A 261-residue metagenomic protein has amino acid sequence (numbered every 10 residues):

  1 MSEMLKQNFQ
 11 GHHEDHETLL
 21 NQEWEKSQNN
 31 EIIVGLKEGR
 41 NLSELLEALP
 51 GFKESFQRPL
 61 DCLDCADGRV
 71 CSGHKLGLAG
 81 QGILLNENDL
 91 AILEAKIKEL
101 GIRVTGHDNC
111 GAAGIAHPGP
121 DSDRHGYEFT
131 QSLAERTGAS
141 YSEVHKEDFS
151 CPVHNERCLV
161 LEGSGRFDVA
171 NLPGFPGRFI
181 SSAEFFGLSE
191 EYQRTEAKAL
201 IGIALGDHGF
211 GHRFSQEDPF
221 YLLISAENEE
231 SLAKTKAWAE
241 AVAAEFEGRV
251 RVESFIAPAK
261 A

Functional and structural regions predicted by a protein language model:
M1-R58, G68, Q81-E87, K96-I97 (+1 more regions): Divalent-metal-activated hydrolytic enzyme cores
E3, Q22, L63, I102-T105: Generic hydrophobic secondary-structure signal
L60-L63, K75, L222: Generic structural hydrophobic/aromatic packing signal, biased to beta-strands
L63-D67, G77-G80, T105-D108: Active-site-proximal beta-strand/loop segments in catalytic clefts of secreted hydrolases
K75-G77, V104, E143-H145: General beta-strand structural signal in soluble alpha/beta enzymes
A91-I92: A short beta-strand-loop element at or near the start of a globular domain
L100-A112: Histidine-centered catalytic micro-motifs
